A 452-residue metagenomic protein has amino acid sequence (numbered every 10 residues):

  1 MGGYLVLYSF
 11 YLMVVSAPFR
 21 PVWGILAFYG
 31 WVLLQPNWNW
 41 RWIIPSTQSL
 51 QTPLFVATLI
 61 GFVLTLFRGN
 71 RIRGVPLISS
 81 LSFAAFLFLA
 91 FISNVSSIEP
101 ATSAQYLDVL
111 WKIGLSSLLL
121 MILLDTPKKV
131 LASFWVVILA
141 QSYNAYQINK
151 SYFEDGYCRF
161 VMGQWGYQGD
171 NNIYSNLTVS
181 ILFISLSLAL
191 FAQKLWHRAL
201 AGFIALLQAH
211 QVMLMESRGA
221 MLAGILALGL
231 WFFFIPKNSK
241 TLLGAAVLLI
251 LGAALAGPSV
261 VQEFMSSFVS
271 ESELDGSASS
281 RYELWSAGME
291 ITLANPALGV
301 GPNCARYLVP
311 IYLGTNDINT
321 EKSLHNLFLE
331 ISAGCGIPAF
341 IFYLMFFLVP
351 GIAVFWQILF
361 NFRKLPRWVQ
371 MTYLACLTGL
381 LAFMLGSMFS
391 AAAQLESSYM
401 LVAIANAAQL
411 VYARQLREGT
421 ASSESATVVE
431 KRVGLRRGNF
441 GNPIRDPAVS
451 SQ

Functional and structural regions predicted by a protein language model:
M1-F91, A101, Q105, K128-W135 (+4 more regions): Transmembrane signal-anchor hairpin modules in multi-pass inner-membrane enzymes, especially those that act on
G2-S9, L34-N37, Q48-L64, L107-S116 (+4 more regions): Membrane-embedded alpha-helical segments of multi-pass membrane proteins, especially the transmembrane helices
Y8-A17, A84-V95, W111-S116, K129-F160 (+7 more regions): Alpha-helical transmembrane segments of multi-pass inner-membrane proteins
N39-W42, P100-T102, D155-W165: Membrane-interface helix termini and inter-helical loops of multi-pass transporters
I44, V95-A104, M213-L214, M388-A392: Membrane-interface helix caps and helix-loop-helix hairpins in membrane proteins
C158-Y167, S270-S286, E290-C335, I358-K364 (+1 more regions): Long extracytoplasmic/lumenal interhelical loops at the membrane interface of multi-pass membrane proteins
H210-M215, F232-G276, S286-A294, P302 (+2 more regions): A membrane-periplasm/extracellular boundary helix in multi-pass inner-membrane enzymes that assemble envelope glycans
C335-L381, L410: Hydrophobic transmembrane alpha-helices and their immediate junctions
